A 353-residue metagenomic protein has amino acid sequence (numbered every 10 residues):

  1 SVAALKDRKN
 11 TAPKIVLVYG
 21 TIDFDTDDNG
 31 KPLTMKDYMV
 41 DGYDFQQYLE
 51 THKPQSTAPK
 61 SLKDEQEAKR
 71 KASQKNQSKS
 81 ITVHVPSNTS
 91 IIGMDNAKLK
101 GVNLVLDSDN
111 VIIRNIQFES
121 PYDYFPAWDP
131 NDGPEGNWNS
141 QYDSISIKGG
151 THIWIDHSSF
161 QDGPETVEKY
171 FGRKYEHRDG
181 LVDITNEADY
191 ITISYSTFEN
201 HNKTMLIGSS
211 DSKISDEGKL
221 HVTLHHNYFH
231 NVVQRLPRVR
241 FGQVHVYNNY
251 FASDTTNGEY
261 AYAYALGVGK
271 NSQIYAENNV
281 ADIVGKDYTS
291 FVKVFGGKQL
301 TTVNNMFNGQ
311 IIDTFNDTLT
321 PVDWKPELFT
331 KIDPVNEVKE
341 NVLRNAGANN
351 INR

Functional and structural regions predicted by a protein language model:
A3-T11, D25-S90, K98-R114, S120-T151: Extracellular beta-strand-rich solenoid/capping regions of secreted or surface-exposed proteins that bind or remodel
V16-L17, G30: Metallo-beta-lactamase
V18, V85, G93, G101 (+10 more regions): Extracellular beta-strand solenoids
T21-F24, K286: Acidic glycine-/aspartate-rich tracts in secreted/extracellular proteins
F24-D25, I214: Flexible, glycine-rich phosphate/dinucleotide-binding loops and adjacent beta-alpha linkers at cofactor/substrate
K71-S80, G101-N103, A127-I147, E168-T185 (+4 more regions): Extracellular beta-strand/beta-solenoid scaffold signature
S87-N88, I92-D95, D109-Y122, D143 (+8 more regions): Right-handed parallel beta-helix
R238-R353: Extracellular beta-rich repeat passengers
